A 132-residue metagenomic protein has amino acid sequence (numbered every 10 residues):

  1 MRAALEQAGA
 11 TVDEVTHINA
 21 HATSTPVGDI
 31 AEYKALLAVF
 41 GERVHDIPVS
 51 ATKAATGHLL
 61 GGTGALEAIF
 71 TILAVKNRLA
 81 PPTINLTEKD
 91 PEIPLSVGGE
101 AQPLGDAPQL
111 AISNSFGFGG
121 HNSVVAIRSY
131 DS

Functional and structural regions predicted by a protein language model:
M1-S132: Conserved "HGTGT" condensation-loop signature of ketosynthase/thiolase-family condensing enzymes that catalyze
